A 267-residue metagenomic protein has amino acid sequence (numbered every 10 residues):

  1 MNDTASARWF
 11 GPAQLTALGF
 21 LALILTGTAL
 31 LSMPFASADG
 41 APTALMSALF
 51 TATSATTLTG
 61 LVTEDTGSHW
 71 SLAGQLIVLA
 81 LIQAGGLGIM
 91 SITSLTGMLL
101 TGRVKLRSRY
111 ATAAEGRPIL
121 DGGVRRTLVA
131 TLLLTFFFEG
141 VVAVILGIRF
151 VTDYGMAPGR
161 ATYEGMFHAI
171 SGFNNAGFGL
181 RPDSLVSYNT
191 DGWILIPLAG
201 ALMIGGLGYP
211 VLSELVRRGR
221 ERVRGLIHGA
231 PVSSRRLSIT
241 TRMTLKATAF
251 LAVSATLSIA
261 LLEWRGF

Functional and structural regions predicted by a protein language model:
M1-F267: Membrane-proximal intracellular helices of multi-pass ion channels
